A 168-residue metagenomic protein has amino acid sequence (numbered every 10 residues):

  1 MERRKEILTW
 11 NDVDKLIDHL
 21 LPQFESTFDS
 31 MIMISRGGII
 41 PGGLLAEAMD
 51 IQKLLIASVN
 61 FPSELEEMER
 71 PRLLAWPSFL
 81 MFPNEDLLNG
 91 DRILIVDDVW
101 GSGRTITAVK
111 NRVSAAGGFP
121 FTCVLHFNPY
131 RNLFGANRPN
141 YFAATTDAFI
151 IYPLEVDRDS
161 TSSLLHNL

Functional and structural regions predicted by a protein language model:
M1-L168: PRPP-associated nucleotide enzymes
